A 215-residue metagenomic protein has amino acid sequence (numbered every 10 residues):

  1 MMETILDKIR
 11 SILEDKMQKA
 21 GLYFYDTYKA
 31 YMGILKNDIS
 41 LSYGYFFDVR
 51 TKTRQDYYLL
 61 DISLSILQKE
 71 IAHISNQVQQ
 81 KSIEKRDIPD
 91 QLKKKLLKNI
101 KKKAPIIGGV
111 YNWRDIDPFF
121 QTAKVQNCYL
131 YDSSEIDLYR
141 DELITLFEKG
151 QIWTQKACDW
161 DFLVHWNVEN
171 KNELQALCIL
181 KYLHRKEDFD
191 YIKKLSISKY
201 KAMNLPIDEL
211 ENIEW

Functional and structural regions predicted by a protein language model:
M1-L6, R10, M32-W215: Intrinsically disordered, low-complexity regulatory regions enriched in serine/threonine/proline and acidic residues
M2-D26: Amphipathic alpha-helical segments
D26-M32: Long, charged, glycine-rich C-terminal linkers/tails
